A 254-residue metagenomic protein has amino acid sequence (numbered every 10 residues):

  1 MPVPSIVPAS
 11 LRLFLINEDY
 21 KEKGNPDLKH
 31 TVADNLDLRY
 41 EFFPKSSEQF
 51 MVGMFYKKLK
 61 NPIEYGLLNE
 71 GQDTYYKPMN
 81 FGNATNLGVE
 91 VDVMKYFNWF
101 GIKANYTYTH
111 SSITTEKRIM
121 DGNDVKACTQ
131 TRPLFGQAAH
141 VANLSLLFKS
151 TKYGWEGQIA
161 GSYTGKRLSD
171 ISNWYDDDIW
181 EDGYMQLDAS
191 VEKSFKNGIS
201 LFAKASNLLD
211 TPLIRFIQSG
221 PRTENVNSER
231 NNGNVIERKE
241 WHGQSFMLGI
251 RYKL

Functional and structural regions predicted by a protein language model:
M1-S5, P44-S46, I214: A surface-exposed, glycine/aromatic-enriched loop/edge motif typical of exported proteins
V3, K58-K60, Y163-I171, K193-L254: C-terminal beta-signal and adjacent terminal beta-strands/loops of Gram-negative outer-membrane beta-barrel proteins
I6-F14, E18-K21, P62-E70, T109 (+3 more regions): Outer-membrane beta-barrel translocator domains and adjoining extracellular loop/strand segments of Gram-negative
K21-P26, T74-N80, G88, V125-P133 (+3 more regions): Extracellular loop and loop/strand-boundary signature of outer-membrane beta-barrel proteins
N25-K29, N35, F42, Q49-K103 (+2 more regions): Outer membrane beta-barrel strand-and-loop segments of large Gram-negative receptors, especially TonB-dependent
L28, L38-F42, V89-K95, A104 (+5 more regions): Residues on the lipid-exposed face of transmembrane beta-strands in outer-membrane beta-barrel proteins
K45-S47, K95-F100, A139, S150-G154 (+4 more regions): Strand-connecting loop/turn motifs
F55-L59, K77-I171: Gram-negative outer-membrane beta-barrel transporters
